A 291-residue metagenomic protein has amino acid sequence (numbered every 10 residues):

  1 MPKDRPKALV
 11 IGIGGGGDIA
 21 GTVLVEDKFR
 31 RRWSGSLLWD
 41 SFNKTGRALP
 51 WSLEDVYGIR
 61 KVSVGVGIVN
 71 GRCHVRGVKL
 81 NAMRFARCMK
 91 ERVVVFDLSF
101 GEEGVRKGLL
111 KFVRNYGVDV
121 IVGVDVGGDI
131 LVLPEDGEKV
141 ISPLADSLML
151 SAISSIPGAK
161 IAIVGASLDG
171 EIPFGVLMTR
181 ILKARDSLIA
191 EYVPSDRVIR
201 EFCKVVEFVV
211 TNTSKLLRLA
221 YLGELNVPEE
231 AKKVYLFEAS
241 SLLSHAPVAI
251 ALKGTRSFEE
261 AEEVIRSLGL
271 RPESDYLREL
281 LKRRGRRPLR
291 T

Functional and structural regions predicted by a protein language model:
K3-S52: N-terminal phosphate-binding or glycine-rich loops at protein starts, especially the Walker A/P-loop of NTPases
K7-G15, V94-D97, G123-D125: Short glycine-rich or small-residue beta-strand-to-loop segments that form or flank ligand, phosphate, metal/Fe-S
I19, E103-K107, D119, G123-T179: Active-site histidine-anchored catalytic micro-motif
V25-F29, V105-V118: Short amphipathic alpha-helices and their capping/turn segments at secondary-structure boundaries
W33-V95: Glycine-rich nucleotide/cofactor/substrate-binding loop typically near the N-terminus or early in the first domain
L53-V75, T179-E207: A glycine-rich helix N-cap at a beta->alpha junction
R114-L131, R197-L222: Glycine-rich phosphate-binding loop
V210-T291: C-terminal accessory domains and tails appended to enzymatic cores
